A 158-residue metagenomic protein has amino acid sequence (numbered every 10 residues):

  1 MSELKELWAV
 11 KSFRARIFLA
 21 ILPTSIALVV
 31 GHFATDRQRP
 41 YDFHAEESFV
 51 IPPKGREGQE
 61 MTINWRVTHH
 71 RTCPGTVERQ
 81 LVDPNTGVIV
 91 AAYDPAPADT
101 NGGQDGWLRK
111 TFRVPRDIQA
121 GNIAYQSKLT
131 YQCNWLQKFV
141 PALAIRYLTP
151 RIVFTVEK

Functional and structural regions predicted by a protein language model:
M1-V10: N-terminal Lys/Arg-rich, disordered targeting/topogenic segments
K11-T35: Hydrophobic membrane-insertion alpha-helices, especially the h-region of bacterial N-terminal signal peptides
F18, F33, H44, Y93-A98 (+1 more regions): Extracellular/lumen-exposed scaffold segments
P40-L108, W135: Contiguous segments within soluble domain cores/interaction surfaces
Q104-G106, Q119-Y125: A glycine-anchored, Pro-Gly-centered beta-turn/N-cap motif
T111-A120, Q132: Short, surface-exposed loop/turn segments at beta-strand-coil junctions that are enriched for proline with nearby
C133-K158: Short beta-strand elements
